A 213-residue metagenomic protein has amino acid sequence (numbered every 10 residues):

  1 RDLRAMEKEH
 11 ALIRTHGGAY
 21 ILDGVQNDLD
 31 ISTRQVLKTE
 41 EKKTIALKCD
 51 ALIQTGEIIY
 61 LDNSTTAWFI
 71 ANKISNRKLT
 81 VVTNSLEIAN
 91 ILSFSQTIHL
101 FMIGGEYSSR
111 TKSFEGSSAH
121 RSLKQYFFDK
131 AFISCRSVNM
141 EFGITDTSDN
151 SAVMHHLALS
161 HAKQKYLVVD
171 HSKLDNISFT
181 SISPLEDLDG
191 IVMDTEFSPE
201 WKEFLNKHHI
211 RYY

Functional and structural regions predicted by a protein language model:
D2-N63, A71-N76, T80, S93-I98: HTH-adjacent hinge/linker in prokaryotic transcriptional regulators
L3, S64-T65, L86-I88, T195-P199: Short, polar loop motifs at secondary-structure junctions
E7-K8, N90-Y213: Conserved phosphate- and dinucleotide-binding cores of soluble alpha/beta proteins, encompassing both enzyme active
L22, L29-D30, L61, W68 (+3 more regions): Generic secondary-structure boundary signal with a strong preference for alpha-helix termini
V25, T65, S85, E106 (+1 more regions): Short, flexible active-site-adjacent loop segments at beta-strand->alpha-helix junctions, enriched in small/polar
V36-E40, T44, T65, T83 (+5 more regions): Residues at secondary-structure transition points
